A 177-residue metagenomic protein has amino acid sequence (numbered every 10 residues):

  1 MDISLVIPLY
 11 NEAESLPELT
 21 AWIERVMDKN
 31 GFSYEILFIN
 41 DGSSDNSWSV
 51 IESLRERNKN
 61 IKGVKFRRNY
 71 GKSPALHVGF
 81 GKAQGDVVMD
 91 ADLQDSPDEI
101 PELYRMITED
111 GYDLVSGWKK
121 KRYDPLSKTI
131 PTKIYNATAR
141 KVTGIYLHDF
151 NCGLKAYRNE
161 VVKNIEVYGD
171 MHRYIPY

Functional and structural regions predicted by a protein language model:
M1-L126, T138, E160-E166: Structured catalytic core of nucleotide-sugar glycosyltransferases
N69, I175-Y177: Short, non-transmembrane cytosolic segments of multipass membrane proteins
T108, K133, F150-C152: Short, flexible segments with low predicted structural confidence
K119-L126, R140-L154, Y168-Y174: A recurrent flexible, glycine/aromatic-enriched loop bordering the glycosyltransferase active site that acts as
L126-I134: Conserved catalytic core of nucleotide-sugar-dependent glycosyltransferases
I134-Y135, I175: Activation loop
